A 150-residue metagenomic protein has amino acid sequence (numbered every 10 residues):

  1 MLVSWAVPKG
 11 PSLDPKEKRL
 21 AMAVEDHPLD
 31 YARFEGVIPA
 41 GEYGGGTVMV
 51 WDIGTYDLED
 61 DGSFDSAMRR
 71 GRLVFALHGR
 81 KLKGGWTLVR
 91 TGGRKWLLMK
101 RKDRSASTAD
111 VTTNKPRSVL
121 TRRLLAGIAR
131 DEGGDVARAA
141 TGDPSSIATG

Functional and structural regions predicted by a protein language model:
M1-G150: Catalytic cores of nucleic-acid ligases and guanylyltransferases
